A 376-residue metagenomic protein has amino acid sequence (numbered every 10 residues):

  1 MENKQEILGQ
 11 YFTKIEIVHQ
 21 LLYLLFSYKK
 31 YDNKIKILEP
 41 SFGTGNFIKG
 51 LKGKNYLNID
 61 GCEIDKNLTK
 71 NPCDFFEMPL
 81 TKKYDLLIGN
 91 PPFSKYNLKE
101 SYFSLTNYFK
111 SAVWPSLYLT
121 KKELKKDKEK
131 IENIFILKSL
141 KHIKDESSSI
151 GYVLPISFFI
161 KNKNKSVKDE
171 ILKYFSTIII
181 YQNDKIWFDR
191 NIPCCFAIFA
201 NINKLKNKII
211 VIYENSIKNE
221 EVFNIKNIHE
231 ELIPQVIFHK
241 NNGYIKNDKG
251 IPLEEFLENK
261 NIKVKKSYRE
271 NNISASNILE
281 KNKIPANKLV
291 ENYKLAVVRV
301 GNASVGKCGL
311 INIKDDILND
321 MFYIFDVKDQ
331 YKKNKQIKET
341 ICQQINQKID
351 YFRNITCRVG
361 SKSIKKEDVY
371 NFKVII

Functional and structural regions predicted by a protein language model:
M1-K30: S-adenosyl-L-methionine
K4, L8, D184-I317, M321 (+1 more regions): C-terminal substrate-recognition regions of SAM-dependent nucleic acid methyltransferases
Q10-V18, D65, K128-F135: Phosphate/oxyanion-binding active-site loops and adjacent basic polyanion-contact surfaces
L21, T120-N183, F196-I198: Conserved Class I SAM-dependent methyltransferase catalytic core
L21-L22, K36-G50, D74-S116, N133-H142 (+2 more regions): Conserved proline-anchored active-site loop of SAM-dependent methyltransferases that bridges a beta-strand
G53-N58: Conserved S-adenosyl-L-methionine
D60-P79: Adenosine-cofactor binding site in Rossmann-like domains, unifying the SAM/SAH pocket of S-adenosylmethionine-dependent
S101-E123, K128, S166-E170, I192-P193 (+1 more regions): Short, flexible helix-coil linker/hinge segments at the edges of structured domains or between repeats
